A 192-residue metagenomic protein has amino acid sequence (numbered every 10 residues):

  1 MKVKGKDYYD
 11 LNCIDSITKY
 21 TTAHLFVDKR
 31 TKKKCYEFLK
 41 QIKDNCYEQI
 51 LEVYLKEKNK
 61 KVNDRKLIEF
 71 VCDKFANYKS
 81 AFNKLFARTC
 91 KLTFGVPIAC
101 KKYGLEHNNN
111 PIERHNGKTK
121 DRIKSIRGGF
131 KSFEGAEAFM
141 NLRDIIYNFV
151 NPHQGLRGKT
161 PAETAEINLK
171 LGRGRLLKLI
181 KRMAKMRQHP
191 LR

Functional and structural regions predicted by a protein language model:
M1-Y20: An active-site-proximal beta-strand-loop segment
H24-K60: Active-site beta-loop-alpha junctions of metal-dependent nucleic acid enzymes, especially the RNase H-like/DDE
E52-Y78: Acidic/histidine-rich, metal-coordinating catalytic segments
S80-C90: Short, aromatic/basic amphipathic alpha-helical patches
T89-A99: Short hydrophobic/aromatic-enriched beta-strand-loop microsegments
P97-D121, E134: RNase H-like two-metal-ion nuclease catalytic core shared by retroviral integrases and related mobile-element nucleases
K118, S125-G129, F133-R192: C-terminal domain-tail junction helix/linker
